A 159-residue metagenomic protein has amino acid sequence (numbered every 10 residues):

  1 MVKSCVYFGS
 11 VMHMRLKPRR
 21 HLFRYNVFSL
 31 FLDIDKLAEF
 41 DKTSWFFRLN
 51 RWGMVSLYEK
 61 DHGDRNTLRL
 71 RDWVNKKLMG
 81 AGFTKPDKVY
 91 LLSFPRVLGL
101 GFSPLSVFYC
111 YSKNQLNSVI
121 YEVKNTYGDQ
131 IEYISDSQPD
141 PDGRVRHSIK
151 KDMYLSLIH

Functional and structural regions predicted by a protein language model:
M1-I158: Mature, function-bearing regions of proteins
